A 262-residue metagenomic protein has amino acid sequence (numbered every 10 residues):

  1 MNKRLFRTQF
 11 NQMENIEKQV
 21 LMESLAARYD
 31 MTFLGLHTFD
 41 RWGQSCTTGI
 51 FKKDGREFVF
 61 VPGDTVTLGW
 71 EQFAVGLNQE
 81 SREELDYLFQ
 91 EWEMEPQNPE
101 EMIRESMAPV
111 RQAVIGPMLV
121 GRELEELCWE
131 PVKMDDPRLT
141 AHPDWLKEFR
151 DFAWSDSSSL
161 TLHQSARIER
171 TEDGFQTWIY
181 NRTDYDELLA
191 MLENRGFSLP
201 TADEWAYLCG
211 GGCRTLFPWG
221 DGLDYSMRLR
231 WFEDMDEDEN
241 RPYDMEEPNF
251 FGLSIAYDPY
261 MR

Functional and structural regions predicted by a protein language model:
M1-S198: Extended beta-strand/loop cores of jelly-roll/beta-sandwich
R167, T171-R262: Functional-site microenvironments in short loops/helix caps that host divalent-cation chemistry
